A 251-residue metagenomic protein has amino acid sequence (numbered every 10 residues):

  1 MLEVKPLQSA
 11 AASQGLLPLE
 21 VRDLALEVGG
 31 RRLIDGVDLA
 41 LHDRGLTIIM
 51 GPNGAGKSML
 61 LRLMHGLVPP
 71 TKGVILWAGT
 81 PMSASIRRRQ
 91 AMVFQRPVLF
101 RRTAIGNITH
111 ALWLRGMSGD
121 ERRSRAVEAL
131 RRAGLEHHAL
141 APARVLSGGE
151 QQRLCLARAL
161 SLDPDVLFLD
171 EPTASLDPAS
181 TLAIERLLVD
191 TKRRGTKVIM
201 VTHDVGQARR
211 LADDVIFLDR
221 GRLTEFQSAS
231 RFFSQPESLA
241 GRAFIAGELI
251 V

Functional and structural regions predicted by a protein language model:
H65: Helix-to-loop junction immediately C-terminal to a conserved catalytic motif
D120-H138: Conserved ABC ATPase "signature" region
P142-L146, E150: Conserved ABC ATPase signature
L167-D170: Catalytic Walker B motif of ABC-type/P-loop ATPase nucleotide-binding domains
P178-S180: Helix N-cap at the start of a conserved alpha-helix in ABC-type nucleotide-binding domains
T202-H203: H-loop/switch region of ABC-family ATPase nucleotide-binding domains
A208-R210: A short, surface-exposed alpha-helical micro-motif characterized by mixed small hydrophobic and charged/polar residues
